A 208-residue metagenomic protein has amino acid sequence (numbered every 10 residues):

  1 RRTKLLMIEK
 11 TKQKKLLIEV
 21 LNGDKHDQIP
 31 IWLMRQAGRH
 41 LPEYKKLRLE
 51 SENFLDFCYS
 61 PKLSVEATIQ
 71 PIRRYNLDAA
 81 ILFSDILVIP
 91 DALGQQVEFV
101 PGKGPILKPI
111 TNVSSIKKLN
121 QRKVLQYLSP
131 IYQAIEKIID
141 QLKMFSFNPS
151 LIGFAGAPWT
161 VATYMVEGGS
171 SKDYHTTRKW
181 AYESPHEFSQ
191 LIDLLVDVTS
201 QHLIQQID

Functional and structural regions predicted by a protein language model:
R1-L6: Short, Lys/Arg-enriched N-terminal segments with co-localized hydrophobic residues within the first ~10-30 amino acids
M7-A92, M144: N-terminal basic, low-complexity leaders that serve as flexible interaction/assembly modules and, when applicable, as
P30, I72, I138, T199 (+1 more regions): Conserved, mostly hydrophobic/aromatic
R39, Q95, A157: Gly/Ser/Thr-rich helix-start
A80-F83, L151-F154, I207-D208: Short beta-strand segments at enzyme active-site cores
D91-G94, I138: Pocket-flanking alpha-helical
E98-H202: Active-site-proximal, glycine-rich beta->alpha crossover segments in alpha/beta enzymes that shape flexible
